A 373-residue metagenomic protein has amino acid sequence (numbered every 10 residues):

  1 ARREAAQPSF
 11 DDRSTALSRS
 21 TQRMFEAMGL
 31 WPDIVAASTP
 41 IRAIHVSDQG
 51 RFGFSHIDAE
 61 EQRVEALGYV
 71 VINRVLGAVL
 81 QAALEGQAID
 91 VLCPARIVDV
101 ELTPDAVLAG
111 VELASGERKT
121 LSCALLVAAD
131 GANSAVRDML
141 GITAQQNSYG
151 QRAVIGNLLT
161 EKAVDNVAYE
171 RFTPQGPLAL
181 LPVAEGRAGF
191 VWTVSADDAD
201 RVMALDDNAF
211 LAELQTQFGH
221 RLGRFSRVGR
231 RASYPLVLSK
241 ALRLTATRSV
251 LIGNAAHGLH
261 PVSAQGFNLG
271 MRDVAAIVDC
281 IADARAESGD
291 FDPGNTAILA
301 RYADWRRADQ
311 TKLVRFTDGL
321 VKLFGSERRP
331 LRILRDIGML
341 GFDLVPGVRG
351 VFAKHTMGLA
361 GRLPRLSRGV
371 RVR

Functional and structural regions predicted by a protein language model:
A1-I41: Glycine-rich FAD cofactor-binding loop and adjacent beta-loop-alpha segment at the N-terminus of flavoprotein
S14, H260-D273: A conserved FAD-binding loop/helix module that cradles the flavin
G29, N133-A168, A184-A188, V194-D198: Central beta-strand plus flanking loop segment that forms part of the substrate or channel wall within the catalytic
A37, V91-L92, N147-Y149, F218-S233 (+1 more regions): A short coil-to-beta-strand element that immediately follows conserved catalytic motifs
A37-M139, N147-R152, D207: Conserved N-terminal helical subregion
E117, T173-P235: Conserved FAD/dinucleotide-binding core of flavoprotein oxidoreductases
L242-P261: Short FAD-binding loop at a beta-strand-to-alpha-helix junction that anchors the flavin cofactor in diverse
D279-R373: C-terminal helical "tail/cap" subdomain of flavin- and related membrane-associated enzymes
